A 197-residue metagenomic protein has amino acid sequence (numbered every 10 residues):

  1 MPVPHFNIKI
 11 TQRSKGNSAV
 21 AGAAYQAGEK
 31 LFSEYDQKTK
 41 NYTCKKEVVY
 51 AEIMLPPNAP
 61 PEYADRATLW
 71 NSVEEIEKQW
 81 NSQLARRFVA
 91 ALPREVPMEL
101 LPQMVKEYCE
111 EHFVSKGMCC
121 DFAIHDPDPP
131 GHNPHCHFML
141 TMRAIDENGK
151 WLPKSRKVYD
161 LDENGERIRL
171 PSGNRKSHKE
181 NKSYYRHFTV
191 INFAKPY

Functional and structural regions predicted by a protein language model:
M1-Y197: N-terminal nicking endonuclease/strand-transfer module with a His-rich metal-binding environment and a catalytic Tyr
